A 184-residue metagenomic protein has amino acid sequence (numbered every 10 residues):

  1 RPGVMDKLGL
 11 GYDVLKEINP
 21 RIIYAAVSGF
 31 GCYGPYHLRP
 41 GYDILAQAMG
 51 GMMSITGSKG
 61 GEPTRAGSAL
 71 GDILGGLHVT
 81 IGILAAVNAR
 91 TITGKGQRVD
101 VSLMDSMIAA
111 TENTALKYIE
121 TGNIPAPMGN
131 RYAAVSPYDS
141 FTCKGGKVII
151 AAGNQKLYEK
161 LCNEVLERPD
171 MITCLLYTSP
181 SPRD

Functional and structural regions predicted by a protein language model:
R1-M5: Rossmann-like NAD(P)-binding element
D6-G153: Active-site-adjacent "lid/gating" segments in soluble enzymes
S136-S179: Aromatic-enriched alpha-helical interface/lid elements that frame and gate functional surfaces
P180-D184: A short, hydrophobic C-terminal helix/tail in secreted or cell-surface proteins
